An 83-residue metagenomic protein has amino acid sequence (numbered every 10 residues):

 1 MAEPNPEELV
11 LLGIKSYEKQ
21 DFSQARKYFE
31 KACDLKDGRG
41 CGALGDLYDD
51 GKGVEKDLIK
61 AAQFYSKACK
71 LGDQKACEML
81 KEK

Functional and structural regions predicted by a protein language model:
A2, L71-K83: Terminal, low-structured helical/coil segments at or just beyond the last alpha-helical repeat
P4-N5, S16-Y17, L35-D37, D50-K52 (+1 more regions): Short helix-capping/linker turns of helical repeat alpha-solenoids
N5-Q24, K31: Alpha-helical segment of the N-proximal tetratricopeptide repeat
L9-Y17, A43-D50, M79-K83: Hydrophobic face of amphipathic alpha-helices that form TPR/SEL1-like repeat modules and related alpha-solenoid
